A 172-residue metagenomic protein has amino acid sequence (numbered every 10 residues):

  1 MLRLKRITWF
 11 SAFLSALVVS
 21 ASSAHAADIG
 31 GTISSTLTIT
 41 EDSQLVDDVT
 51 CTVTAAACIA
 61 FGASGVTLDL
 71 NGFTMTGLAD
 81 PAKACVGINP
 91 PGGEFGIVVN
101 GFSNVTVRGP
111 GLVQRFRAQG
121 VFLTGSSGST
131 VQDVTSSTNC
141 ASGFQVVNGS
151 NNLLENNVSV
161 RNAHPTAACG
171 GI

Functional and structural regions predicted by a protein language model:
M1-A12: Bacterial N-terminal signal peptides that target proteins for export
S11-S20: Bacterial N-terminal signal peptides
S22-A26: Sec/Tat signal peptide C-region and signal peptidase I cleavage site
I29-D42: Short N-terminal segments immediately surrounding and downstream of signal-peptide cleavage
L37-T40, C51-L68, L78-T106, R115-S127 (+1 more regions): Extracellular beta-strand-rich solenoid/capping regions of secreted or surface-exposed proteins that bind or remodel
D42, V46-D47, G65-T74, S103-R115 (+3 more regions): Right-handed parallel beta-helix
